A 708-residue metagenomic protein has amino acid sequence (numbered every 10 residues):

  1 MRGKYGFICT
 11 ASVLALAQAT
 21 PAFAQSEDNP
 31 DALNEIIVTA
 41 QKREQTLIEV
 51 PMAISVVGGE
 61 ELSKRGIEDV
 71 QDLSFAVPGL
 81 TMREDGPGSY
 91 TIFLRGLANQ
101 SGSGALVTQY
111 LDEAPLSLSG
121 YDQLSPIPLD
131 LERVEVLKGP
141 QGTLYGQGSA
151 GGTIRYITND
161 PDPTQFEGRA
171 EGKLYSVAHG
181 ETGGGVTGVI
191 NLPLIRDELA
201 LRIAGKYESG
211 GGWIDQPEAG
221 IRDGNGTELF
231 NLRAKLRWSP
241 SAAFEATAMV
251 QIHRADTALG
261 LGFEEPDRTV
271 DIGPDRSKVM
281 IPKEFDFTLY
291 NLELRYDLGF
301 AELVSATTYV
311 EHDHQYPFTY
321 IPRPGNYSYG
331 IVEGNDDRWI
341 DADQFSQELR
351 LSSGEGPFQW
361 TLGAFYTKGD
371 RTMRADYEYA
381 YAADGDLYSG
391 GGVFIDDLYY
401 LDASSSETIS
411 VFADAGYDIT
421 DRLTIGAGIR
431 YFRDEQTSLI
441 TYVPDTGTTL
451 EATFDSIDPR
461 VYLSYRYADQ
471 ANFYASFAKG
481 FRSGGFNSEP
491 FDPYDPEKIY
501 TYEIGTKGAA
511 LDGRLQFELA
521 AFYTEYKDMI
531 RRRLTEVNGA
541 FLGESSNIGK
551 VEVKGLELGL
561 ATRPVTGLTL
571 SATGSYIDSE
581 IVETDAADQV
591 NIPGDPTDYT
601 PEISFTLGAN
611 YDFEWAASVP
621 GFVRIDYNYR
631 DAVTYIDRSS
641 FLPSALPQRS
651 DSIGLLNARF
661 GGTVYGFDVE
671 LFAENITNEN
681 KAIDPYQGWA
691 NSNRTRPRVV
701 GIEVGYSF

Functional and structural regions predicted by a protein language model:
M1-G79, N191, A242-A246, N657 (+3 more regions): N-terminal Sec signal peptide and the immediately downstream disordered periplasmic leader that contains the TonB box
T39, Q71, F75-A114: Extracytoplasmic beta-strand/coil segments of soluble accessory domains associated with Gram-negative outer-membrane
D112-P140, G188: Short acidic/polar hinge/loop motifs at secondary-structure boundaries that mediate gating or recognition
E167, A178-A258, D286-L292, D343 (+6 more regions): Transmembrane beta-barrel wall of Gram-negative outer-membrane proteins
T187, N291-Y320, R466-A478, P496-R563 (+5 more regions): Membrane-embedded beta-barrel scaffold of Gram-negative outer-membrane proteins
R237-A243, M249-Q251, L351-S352, F365-T367 (+3 more regions): Structural signature of Gram-negative outer-membrane beta-barrels, strongest in the C-terminal barrel of TonB-dependent
Q359-T361, D421-I425, D434, Y523 (+2 more regions): Gram-negative outer-membrane beta-barrel transporters
E525, N628-S640, G661-F708: C-terminal beta-signal and adjacent terminal beta-strands/loops of Gram-negative outer-membrane beta-barrel proteins
